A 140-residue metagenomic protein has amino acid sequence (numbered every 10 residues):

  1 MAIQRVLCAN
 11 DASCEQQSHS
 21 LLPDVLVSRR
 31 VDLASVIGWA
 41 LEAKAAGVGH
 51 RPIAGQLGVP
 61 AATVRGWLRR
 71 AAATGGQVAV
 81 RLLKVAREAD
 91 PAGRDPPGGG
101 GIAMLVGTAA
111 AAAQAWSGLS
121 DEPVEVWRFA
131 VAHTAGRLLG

Functional and structural regions predicted by a protein language model:
M1-E15: Cysteine-rich micro-motifs
D11-G99: Short, positively charged, Gly/Tyr-enriched micro-motifs that form contact patches at catalytic or ligand/partner
Q77-G140: Long C-terminal interaction/binding lobes of large macromolecular proteins
